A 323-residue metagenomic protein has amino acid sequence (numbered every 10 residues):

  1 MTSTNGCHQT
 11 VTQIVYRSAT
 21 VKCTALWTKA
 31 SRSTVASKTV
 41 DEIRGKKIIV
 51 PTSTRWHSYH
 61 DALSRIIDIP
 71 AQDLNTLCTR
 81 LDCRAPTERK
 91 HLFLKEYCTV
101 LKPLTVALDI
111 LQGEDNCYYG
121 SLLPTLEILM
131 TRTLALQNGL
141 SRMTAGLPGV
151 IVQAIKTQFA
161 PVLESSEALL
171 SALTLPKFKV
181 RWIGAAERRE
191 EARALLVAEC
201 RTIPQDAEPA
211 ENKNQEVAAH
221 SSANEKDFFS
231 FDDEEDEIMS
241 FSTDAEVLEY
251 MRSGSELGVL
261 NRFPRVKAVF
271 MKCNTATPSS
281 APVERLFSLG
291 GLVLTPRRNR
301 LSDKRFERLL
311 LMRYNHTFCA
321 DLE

Functional and structural regions predicted by a protein language model:
M1-S64, A320-E323: Histidine/cysteine- and/or acidic
M1-T2, T79, L311: An acidic- and aromatic-residue-enriched active-site/binding cleft used to recognize and process polar
G6, V15-S18, K22, D244-C273: Negatively charged, low-complexity intrinsically disordered regions
Q9, Q13-Y16, K29-A30, I49-W56 (+5 more regions): Hydrophobic alpha-helical scaffolding
T10, I69, A107: Change "in soluble alpha/beta enzymes" to "in soluble alpha/beta proteins
G45-D73, R89, E114, V150-N212 (+1 more regions): Amphipathic alpha-helical/coiled-coil segments positioned at domain termini
D73-A245, L322: Extended, C-terminal/distal alpha-helical "rod" segments
